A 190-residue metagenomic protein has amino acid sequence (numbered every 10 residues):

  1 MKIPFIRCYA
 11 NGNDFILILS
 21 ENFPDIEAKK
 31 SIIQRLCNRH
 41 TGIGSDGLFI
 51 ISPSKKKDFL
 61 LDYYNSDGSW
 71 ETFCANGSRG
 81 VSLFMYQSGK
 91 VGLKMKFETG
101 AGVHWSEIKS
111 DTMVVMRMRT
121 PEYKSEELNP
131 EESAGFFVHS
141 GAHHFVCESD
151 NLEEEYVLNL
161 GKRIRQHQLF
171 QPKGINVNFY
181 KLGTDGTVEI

Functional and structural regions predicted by a protein language model:
M1-S110, V146-I190: A glycine-rich beta-to-alpha transition motif near the start of alpha/beta enzyme domains, typified by
F73-F84, E122-N129, G141: Short, surface-exposed, charge-dense and proline/glycine-enriched linear segments
M118-G135, K162: Active-site glycine-rich loop that binds ribose-phosphate moieties when present
N129, S133-E154: Internal active-site segments that recognize and position negatively charged phosphoryl groups and nucleotide moieties
